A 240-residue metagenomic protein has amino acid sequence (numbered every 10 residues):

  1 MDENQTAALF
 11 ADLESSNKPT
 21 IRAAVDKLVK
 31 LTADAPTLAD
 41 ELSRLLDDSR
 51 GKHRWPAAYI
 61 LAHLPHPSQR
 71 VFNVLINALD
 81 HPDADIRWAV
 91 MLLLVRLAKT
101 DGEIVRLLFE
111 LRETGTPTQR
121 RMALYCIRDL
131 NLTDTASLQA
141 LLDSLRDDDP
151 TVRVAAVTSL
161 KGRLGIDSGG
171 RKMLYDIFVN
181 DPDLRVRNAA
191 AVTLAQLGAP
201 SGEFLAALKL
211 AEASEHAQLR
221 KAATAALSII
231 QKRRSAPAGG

Functional and structural regions predicted by a protein language model:
M1, P19-D34, K52-P67, N77 (+5 more regions): Structural detector for internal amphipathic alpha-helices that build alpha-solenoid repeat scaffolds
M1-D12, A33-D47, H66-D80, K99-R112 (+4 more regions): Amphipathic alpha-helical scaffolding segments comprising HEAT/armadillo-like alpha-solenoid repeats
A11, N17-A24, S43-R44: Positively charged, hydrophobic/aromatic-enriched amphipathic segments
S16-K18, S49-R50, P82-D83, G115-T116 (+3 more regions): Short inter-helical turns and helix N-cap capping residues of alpha-solenoid HEAT/ARM repeat scaffolds
A207, A213-A223: Long hydrophobic alpha-helical segments typical of transmembrane helices together with their membrane-interfacial
